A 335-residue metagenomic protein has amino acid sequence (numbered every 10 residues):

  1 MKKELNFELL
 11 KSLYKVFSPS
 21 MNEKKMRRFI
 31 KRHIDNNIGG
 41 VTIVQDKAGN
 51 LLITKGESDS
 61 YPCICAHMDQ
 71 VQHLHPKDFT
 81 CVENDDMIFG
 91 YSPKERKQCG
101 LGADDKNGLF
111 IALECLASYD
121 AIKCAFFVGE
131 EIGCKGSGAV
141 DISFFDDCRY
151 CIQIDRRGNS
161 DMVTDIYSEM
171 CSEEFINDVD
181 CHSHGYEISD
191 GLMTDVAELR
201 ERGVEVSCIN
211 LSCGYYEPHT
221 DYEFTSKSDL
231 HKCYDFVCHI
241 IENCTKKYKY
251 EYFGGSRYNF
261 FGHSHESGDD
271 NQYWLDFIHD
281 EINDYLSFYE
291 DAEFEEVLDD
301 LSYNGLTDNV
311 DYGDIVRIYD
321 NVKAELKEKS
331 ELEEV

Functional and structural regions predicted by a protein language model:
L9-S12, V16-S60: A non-catalytic alpha/beta surface segment that caps or lines the substrate-entry region of metallo-dependent hydrolase
S18, E217-L286, N321, E325-L326 (+1 more regions): His/Asp/Glu-rich mid-to-C-terminal helical/loop segments that flank catalytic regions of hydrolases
N36-Q45, C81-E83, M87, S183-I188: Short secondary-structure junctions
T54, D59-A121, E131: Active-site metal-coordination/substrate-binding segment of hydrolases, especially metallo-dependent peptidases
K97-E174, I188, D195-V196: Acidic/histidine-rich catalytic neighborhood of metal-dependent amide-processing enzymes
E187-C233: Zn-dependent metallopeptidase/amidohydrolase metal-coordination segment
S287-V316: Acidic, low-complexity, intrinsically disordered interaction modules
T307-V335: C-terminal non-catalytic accessory extensions
